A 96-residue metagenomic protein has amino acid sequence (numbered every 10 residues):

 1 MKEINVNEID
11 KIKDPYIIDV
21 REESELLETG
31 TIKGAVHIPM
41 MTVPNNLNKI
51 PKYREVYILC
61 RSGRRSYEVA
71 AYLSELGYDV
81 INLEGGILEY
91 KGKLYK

Functional and structural regions predicted by a protein language model:
M1-Y16, E23-E55, R64-K96: Rhodanese-like catalytic fold shared by cysteine-dependent sulfurtransferases and DSP/PTP-type phosphatases
L59: Short, surface-exposed ligand- or partner-binding patches at beta-edge/loop junctions that are enriched in aromatics
